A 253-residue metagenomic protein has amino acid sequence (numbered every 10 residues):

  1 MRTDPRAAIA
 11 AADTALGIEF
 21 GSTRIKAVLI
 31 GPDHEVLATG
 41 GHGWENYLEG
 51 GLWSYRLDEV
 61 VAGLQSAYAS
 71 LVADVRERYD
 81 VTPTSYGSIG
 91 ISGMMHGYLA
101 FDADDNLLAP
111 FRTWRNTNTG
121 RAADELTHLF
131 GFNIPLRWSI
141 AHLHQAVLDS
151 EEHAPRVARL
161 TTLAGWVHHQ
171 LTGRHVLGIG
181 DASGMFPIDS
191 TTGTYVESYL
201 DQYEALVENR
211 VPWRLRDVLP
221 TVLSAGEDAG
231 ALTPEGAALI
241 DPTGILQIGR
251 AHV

Functional and structural regions predicted by a protein language model:
M1-A7: A short, compositionally biased domain-edge/stem linker segment
A7-A8, I18-G21, G90-S92: Short loop/turn motifs at secondary-structure junctions and domain boundaries
A10-D13: Repeat-blade elements of multi-bladed beta-propeller folds
A15-D58, N106-T113: Short glycine-rich, Thr/Ser-proximal phosphate-binding strand/loop in the N-terminal lobe of ATP-dependent enzymes
G40-V81, H128-G131: N-terminal phosphate-binding loop and adjacent alpha-helix
S70-R250: Glycine-rich phosphate-binding/catalytic subdomain of phosphoryl-transfer and nucleotide/sugar-phosphate-processing
